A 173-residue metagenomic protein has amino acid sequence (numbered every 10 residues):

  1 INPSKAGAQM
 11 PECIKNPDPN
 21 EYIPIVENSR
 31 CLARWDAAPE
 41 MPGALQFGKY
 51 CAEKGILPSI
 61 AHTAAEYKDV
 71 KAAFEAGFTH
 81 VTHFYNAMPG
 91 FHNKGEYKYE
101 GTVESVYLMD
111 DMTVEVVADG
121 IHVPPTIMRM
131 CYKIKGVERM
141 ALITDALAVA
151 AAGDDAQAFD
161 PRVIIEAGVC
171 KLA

Functional and structural regions predicted by a protein language model:
I1-Y99, A151: Histidine/acidic-residue-rich, glycine-tolerant segments that coordinate divalent metal ions
D69-A173: Active-site-adjacent C-terminal substructures of enzyme catalytic domains
